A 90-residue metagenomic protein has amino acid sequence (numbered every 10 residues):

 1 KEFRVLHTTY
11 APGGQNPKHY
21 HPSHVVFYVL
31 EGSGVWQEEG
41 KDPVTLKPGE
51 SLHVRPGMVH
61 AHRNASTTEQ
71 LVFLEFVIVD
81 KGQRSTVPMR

Functional and structural regions predicted by a protein language model:
K1, G13-Y28: A short beta-loop-beta micro-motif enriched in histidine and acidic residues
K1-R4, A61-R90: Double-stranded beta-helix
V5-H7, V26, S51-H53, E75-F76: Conserved hydrophobic/aromatic beta-strand scaffold that supports enzyme active sites
Y10, G40-G57: Short acidic-glycine-tyrosine-enriched beta hairpin
Q15-H19, Q37, R84-T86: Short, solvent-exposed loop/turn elements at domain surfaces
K18, W36-Q37, H60-T67: Short beta-strand His + acidic residue motifs that chelate non-heme Fe in jelly-roll/DSBH and cupin folds
Y20, Y28, T45, A65-Q70: Extracellular/periplasmic catalytic domains that process cell-envelope and extracellular macromolecules
P22-G40, P48-E50: Glycine- and acidic-residue-biased ligand/ion/polar-headgroup-sensing regions
